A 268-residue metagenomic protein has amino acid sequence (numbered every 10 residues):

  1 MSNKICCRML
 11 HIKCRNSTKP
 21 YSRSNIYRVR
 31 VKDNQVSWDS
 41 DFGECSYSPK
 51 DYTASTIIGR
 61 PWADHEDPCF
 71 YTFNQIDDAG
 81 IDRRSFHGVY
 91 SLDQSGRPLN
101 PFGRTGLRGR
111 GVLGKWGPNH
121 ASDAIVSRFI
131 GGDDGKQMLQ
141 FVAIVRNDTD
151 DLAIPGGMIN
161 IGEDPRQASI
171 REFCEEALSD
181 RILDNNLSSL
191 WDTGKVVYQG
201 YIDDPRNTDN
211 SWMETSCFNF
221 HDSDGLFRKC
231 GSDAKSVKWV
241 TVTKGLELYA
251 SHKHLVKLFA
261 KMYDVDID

Functional and structural regions predicted by a protein language model:
S2-R228, S232-A234, V242-D268: N-terminal leader/linker segments that precede catalytic domains of diphosphate-processing enzymes
